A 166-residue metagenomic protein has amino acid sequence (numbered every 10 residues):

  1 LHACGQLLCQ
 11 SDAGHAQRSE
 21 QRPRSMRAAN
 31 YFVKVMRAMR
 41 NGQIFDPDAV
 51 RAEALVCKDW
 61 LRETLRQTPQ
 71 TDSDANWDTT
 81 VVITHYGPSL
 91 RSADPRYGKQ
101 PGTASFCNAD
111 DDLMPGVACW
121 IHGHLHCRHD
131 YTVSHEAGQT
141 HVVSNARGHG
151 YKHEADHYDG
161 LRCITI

Functional and structural regions predicted by a protein language model:
L1-V81, Y86-S92, R96-Y97: Active-site-proximal loop/helix segment associated with metal-binding centers of metalloenzymes
C4, V81, C119-I121, V143: Hydrophobic/aromatic beta-strand patches that form the interior of the parallel beta-sheet core in alpha/beta enzyme
L7-C9, G87, H124-R128, R147-G148: Catalytic metal-binding/acid-base residues of hydrolase active sites
L65, P69, I121, T165-I166: Short, hydrophobic alpha-helical segments
D94, Q100-A118, H126-I166: Binuclear metal-dependent phosphoesterase catalytic core
